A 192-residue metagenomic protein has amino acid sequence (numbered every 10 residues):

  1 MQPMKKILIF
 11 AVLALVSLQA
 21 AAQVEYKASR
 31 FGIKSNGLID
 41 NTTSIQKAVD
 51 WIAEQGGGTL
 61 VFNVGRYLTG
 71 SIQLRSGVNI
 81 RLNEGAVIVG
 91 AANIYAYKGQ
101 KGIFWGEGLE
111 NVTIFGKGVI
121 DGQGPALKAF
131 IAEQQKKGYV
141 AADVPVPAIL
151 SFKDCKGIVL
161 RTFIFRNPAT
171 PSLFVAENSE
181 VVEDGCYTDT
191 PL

Functional and structural regions predicted by a protein language model:
M1-I7: Positively charged n-region of N-terminal signal peptides that target proteins for export
I7-L8, L68: Small/flexible residues
I9-F10, A20: Cleavable N-terminal signal peptides
L13-A14: Short, linear, compositionally biased motifs with a strong N-terminal bias
A21-L192: Extracellular/periplasmic carbohydrate-active domains that bind, remodel, or depolymerize complex polysaccharides
